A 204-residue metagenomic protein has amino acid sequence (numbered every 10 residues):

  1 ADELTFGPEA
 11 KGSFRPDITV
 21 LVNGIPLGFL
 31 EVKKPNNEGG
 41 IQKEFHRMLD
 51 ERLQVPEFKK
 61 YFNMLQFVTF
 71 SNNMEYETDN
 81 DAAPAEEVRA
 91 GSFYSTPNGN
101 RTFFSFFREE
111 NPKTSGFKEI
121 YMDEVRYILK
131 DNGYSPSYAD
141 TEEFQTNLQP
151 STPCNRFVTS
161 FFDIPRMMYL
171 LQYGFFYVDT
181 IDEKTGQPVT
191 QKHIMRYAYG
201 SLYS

Functional and structural regions predicted by a protein language model:
A1-S204: ATP-dependent helicase/translocase motor core
